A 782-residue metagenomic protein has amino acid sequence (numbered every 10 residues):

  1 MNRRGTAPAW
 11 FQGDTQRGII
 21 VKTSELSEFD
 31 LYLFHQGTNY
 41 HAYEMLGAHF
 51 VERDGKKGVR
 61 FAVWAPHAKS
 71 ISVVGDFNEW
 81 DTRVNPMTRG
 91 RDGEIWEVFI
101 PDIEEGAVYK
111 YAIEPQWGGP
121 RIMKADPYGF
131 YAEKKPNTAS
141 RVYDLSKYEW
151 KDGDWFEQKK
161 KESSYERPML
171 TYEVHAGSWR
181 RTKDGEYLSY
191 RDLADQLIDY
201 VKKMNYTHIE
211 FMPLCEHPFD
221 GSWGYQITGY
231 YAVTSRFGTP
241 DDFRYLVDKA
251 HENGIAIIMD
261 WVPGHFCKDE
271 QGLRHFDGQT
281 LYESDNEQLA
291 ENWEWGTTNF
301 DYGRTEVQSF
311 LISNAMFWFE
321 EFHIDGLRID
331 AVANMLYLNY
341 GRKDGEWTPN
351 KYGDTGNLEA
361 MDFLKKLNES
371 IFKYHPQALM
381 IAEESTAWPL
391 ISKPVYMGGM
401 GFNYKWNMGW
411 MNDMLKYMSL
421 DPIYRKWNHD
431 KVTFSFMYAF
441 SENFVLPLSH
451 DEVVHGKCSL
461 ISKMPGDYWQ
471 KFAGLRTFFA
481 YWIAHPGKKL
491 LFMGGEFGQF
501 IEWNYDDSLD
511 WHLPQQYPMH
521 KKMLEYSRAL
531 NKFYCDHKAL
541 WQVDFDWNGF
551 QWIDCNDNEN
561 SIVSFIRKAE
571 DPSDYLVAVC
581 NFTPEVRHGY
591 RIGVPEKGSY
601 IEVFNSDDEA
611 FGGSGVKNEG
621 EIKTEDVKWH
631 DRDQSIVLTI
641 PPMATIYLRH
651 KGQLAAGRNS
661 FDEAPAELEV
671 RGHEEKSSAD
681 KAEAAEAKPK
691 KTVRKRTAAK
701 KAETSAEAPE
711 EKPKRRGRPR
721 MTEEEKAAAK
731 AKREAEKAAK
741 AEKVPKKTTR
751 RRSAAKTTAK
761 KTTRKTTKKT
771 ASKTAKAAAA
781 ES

Functional and structural regions predicted by a protein language model:
N2-R60, T88-E173, S178-G185, D192 (+2 more regions): The feature marks proteins involved in alpha-glucan
V63, Y111, V174, V201 (+15 more regions): Conserved, mostly hydrophobic/aromatic
W64-I71, P595-G598: Short proline/glycine-enriched turn/loop motifs at strand-loop junctions of beta-rich domains
F77-I95, D607-D631: Solvent-exposed beta-strand/loop surfaces of large extracellular or lumenal domains
E105-Y109, E619-N659: C-terminal beta-strand-rich structural cap/linker in extracellular carbohydrate-active enzymes
E133, G153-T171, H175-G356, L638: Substrate-binding/active-site clefts of carbohydrate-active enzymes
P136, H323-D325, Y340-D507, P514 (+3 more regions): Conserved alpha/beta catalytic core and glycan-binding cleft of carbohydrate-active enzymes
A666-S782: Intrinsically disordered, polybasic Lys/Arg-rich low-complexity tracts
